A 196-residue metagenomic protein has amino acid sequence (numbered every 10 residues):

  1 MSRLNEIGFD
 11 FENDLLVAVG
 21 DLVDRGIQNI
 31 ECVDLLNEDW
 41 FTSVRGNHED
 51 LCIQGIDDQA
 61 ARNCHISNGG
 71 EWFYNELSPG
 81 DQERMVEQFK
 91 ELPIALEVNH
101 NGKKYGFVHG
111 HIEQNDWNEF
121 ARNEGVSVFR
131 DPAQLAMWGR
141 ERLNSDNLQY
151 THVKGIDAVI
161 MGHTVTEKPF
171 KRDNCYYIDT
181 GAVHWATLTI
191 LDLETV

Functional and structural regions predicted by a protein language model:
M1-D34: N-terminal active-site segment of His-dependent metallophosphoesterases
D10, L16, A60-A61, L77-G80 (+5 more regions): Catalytic phosphate/metal-binding cores of nucleic-acid and nucleotide-processing enzymes, i.e., regions that mediate
L16-G20, S43-G46, F107-V108, D157-T164 (+1 more regions): Active-site neighborhood of phospho(di)ester-bond hydrolases with catalytic His/Asp-centered motifs
D24, E49-D50, H111-Q114, V165-E167 (+1 more regions): Short, solvent-exposed loop/turn segments at secondary-structure junctions
N29-V98, G102-K103, G125-G139: Active-site neighborhood of divalent metal-dependent phosphoester bond hydrolases
E97-N99, F107-H109, I190-E194: Short, well-ordered beta-strand micro-motif
K104-S127: Divalent-metal (often Zn2+) His-rich catalytic cores of metallo-beta-lactamase-fold enzymes
G139-V196: Conserved beta-sheet core of the metallophosphoesterase superfamily
